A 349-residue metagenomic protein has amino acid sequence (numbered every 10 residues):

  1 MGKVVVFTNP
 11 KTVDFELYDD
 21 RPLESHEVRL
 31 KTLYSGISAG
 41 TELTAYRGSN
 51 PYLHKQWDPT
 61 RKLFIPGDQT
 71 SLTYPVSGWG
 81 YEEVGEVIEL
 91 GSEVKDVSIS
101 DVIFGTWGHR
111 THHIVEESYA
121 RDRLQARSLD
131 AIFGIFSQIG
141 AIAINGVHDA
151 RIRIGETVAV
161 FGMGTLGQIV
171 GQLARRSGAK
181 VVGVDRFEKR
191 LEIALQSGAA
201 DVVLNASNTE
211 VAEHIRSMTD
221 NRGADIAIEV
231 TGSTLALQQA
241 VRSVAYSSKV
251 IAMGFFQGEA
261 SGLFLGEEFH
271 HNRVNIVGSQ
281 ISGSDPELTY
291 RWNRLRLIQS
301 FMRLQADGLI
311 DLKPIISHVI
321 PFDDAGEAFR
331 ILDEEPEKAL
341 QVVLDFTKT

Functional and structural regions predicted by a protein language model:
M1-V76, D345-T349: Short N-terminal strand-loop motif that marks the start of NAD(P)H/FAD-dependent oxidoreductase cofactor-binding domains
L30, G105-T106, V160: A generic structural signal for residues embedded in beta-strands
D68, L72-W107: A glycine-/small-residue-rich N-terminal strand-loop-strand element that serves as the cofactor-binding glycine loop
D96-S98, I152, V244: Short, well-ordered loop/turn sites that connect or cap secondary structure elements
R127-N208, E213: Mid-domain Rossmann-like dinucleotide-binding core that forms the NAD(H)/NADP(H) cofactor-binding site
D201-V277: Glycine-rich cofactor phosphate-binding loops and adjacent beta1-alpha1 units of small-molecule cofactor enzyme domains
A212-S217, L263-I316, E327: C-terminal substrate-binding/catalytic core of Rossmann-like NAD(P)-dependent dehydrogenases/reductases
N221, I251-A252, G262, V274 (+3 more regions): C-terminal capping/lid region of NAD(P)-dependent oxidoreductase domains
